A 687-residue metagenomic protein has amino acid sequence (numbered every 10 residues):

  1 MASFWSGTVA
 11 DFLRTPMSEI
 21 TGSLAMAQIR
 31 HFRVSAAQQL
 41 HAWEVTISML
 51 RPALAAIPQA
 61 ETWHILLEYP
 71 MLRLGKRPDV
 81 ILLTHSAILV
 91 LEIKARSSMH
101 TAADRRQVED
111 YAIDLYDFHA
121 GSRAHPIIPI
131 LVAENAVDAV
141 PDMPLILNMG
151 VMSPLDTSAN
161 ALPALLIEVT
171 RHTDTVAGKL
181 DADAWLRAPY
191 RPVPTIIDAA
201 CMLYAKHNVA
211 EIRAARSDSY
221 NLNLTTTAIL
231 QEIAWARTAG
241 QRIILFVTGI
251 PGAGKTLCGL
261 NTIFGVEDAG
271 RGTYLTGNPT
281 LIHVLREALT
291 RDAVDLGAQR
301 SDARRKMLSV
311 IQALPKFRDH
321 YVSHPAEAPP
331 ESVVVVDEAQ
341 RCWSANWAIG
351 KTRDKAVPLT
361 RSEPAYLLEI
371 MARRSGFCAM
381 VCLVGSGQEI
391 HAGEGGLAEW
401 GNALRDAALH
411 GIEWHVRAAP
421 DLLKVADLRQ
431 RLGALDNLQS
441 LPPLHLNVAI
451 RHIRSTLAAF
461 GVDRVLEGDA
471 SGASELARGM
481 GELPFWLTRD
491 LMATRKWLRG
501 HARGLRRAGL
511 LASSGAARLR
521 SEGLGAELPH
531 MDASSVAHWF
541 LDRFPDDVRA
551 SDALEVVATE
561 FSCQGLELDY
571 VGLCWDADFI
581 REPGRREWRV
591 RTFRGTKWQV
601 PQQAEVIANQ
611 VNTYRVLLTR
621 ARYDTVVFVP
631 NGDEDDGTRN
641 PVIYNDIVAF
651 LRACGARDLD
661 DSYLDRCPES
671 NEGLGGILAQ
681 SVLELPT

Functional and structural regions predicted by a protein language model:
M1-P192: Accessory nucleic-acid engagement/destabilization modules that flank
I196, Y204, E211-I243: N-terminal pre-P-loop "Q-motif" helix
V247: Hydrophobic anchor at the beta1->P-loop junction of P-loop NTPases
K255: Conserved lysine of the Walker
G259, H391-E394, L422-E567, V571-A577: Conserved helicase/translocase motor-coupling segment
D302-M371, E555-T559: Conserved RecA-like ASCE ATPase "motif II neighborhood" in helicase/translocase motors
V336-R431: Signature of the SF2 helicase/ATPase Hel1-core->accessory helical subdomain module
A379, A553-L664: C-terminal accessory regions
